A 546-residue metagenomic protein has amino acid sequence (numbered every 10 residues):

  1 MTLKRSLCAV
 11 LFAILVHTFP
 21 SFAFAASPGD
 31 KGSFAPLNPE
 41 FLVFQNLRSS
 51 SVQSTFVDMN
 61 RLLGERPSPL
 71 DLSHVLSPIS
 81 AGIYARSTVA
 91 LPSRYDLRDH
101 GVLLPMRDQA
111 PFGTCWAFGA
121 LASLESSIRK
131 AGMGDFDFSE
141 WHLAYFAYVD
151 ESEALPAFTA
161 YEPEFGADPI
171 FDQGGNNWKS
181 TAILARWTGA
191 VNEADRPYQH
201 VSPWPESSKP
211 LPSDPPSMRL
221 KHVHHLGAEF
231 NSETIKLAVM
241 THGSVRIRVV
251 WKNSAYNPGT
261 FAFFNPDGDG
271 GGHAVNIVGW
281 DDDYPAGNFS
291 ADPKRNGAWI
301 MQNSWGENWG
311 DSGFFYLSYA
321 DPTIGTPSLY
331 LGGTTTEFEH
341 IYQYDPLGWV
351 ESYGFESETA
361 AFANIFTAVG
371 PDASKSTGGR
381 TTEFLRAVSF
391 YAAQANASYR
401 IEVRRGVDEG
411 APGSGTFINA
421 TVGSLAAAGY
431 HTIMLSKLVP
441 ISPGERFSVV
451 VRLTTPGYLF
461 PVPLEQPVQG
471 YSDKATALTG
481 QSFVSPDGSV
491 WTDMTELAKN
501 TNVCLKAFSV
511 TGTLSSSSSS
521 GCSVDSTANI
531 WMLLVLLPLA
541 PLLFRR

Functional and structural regions predicted by a protein language model:
M1-V10, T527-I530: Bacterial N-terminal signal peptides that target proteins for export
A9-S21, V535-L539: Bacterial N-terminal signal peptides
F24-D96: N-terminal zymogen propeptides
D30, L37, A90-L97, G101 (+8 more regions): Predominantly the structural core of cysteine protease catalytic domains
G325-G410, I441-R446, L453-S515: Beta-sheet-rich sandwich/jelly-roll-like modules and their strand-loop junctions
S414-A426: Solvent-exposed serine/threonine-rich low-complexity stretches and specific carbohydrate-binding patches
G429-H431: Short strand-edge motifs at loop-to-beta-strand transitions and within beta-strands of extracellular beta-rich domains
N529-R545: A cross-kingdom C-terminal cell-surface attachment/processing module
